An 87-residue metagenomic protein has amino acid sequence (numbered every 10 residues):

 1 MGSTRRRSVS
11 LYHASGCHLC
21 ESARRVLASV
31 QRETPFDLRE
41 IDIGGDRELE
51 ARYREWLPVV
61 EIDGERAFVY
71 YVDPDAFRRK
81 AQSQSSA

Functional and structural regions predicted by a protein language model:
G2-S29: Local sequence-structure signature of Cys/Sec-based thiol-disulfide redox active-site neighborhoods
E21-R25, A51-E55, V72: Generic recognition of short, well-ordered alpha-helical segments
Q31-P35: Short helix-capping segments at alpha-helix termini
F36-R47: Thiol-based oxidoreductase modules, predominantly thioredoxin-like and allied folds used for disulfide exchange
G45-V59: Short Fe-S-cluster ligation motifs
P58-R66: A short, hydrophobic beta-strand/beta-hairpin element that forms part of a small beta-sheet core
E65-A87: Non-catalytic, surface beta->alpha helical segment in thiol-disulfide oxidoreductase systems
